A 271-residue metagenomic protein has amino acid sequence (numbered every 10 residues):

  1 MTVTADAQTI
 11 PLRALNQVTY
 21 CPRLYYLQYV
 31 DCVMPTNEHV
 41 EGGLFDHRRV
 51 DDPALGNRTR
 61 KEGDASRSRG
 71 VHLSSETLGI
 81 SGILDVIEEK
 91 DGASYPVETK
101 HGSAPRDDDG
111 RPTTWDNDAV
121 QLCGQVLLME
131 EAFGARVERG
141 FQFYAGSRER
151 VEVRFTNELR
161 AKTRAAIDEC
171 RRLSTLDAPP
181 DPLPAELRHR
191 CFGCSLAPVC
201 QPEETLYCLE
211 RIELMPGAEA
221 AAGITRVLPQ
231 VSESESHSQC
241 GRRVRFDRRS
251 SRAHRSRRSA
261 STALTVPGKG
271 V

Functional and structural regions predicted by a protein language model:
M1-P96, S103, V120, L214-A220 (+1 more regions): Metal-dependent nuclease catalytic cores that hydrolyze phosphodiester bonds in DNA/RNA, characterized by
Q8-Q17, W115-N117, D181-H189: Structural motif
C21, D177-L228: Cysteine-cluster motifs in flexible loop/terminal segments that predominantly coordinate metals
Q28-N37, E130-R136, P202-L206: Short helix-capping/linker segments at secondary-structure and domain boundaries
E62-D168: Mg2+/Mn2+-dependent nuclease catalytic core
E130, R171, T175, V199: Hydrophobic/aromatic-lined pockets within catalytic cores
S147-D181, L206-L214, A218: Domain-level recognition of nuclease-like catalytic cores that cleave nucleotide substrates
